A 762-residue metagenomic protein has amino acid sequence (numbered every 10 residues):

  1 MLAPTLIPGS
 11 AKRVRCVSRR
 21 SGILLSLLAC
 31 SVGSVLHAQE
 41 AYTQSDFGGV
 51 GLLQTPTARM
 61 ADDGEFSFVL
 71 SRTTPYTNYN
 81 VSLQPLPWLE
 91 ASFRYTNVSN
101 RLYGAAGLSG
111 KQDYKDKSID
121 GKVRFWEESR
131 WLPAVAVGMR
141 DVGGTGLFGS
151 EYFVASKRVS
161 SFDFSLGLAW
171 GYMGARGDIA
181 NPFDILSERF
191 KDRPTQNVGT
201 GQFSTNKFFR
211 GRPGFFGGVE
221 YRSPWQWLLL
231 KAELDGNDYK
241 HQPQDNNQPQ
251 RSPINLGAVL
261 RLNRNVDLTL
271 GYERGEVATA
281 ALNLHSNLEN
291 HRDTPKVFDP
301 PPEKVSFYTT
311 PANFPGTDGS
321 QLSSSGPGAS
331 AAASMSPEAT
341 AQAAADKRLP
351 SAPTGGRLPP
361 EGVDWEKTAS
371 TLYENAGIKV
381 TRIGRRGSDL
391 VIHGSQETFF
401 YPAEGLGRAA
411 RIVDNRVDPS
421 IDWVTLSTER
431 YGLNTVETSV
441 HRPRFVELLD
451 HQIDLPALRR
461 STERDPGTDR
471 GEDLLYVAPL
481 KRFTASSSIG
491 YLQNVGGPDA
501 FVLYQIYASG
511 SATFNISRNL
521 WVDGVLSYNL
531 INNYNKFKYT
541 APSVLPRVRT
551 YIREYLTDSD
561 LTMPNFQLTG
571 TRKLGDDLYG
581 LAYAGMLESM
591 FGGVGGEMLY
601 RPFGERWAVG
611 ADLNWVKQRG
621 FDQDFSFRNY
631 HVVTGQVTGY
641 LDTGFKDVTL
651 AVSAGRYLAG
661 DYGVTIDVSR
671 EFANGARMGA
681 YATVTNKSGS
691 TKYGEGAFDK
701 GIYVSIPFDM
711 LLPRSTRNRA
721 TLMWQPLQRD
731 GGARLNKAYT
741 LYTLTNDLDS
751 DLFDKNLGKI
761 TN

Functional and structural regions predicted by a protein language model:
L2-H37, V668: Gram-negative bacterial Sec-dependent N-terminal signal peptides
A38-L147, V159-S160, Y172, F203 (+12 more regions): Transmembrane beta-barrel domains of Gram-negative outer membranes and organellar outer membranes
E40, T195, G199-F203, K207 (+10 more regions): Flexible, glycine-rich linker and terminal segments associated with outer-membrane beta-barrel/transport systems
E40, T96-D120, R124, G138-V142 (+12 more regions): Outer-membrane beta-barrel translocator/channel fold
F66-F68, S388-Q396: Short, aliphatic-rich beta-strand segments
F66-S67, T77, P87-F93, N100 (+13 more regions): Repeated loop/turn-to-beta-strand initiation elements of outer-membrane beta-barrel proteins
F68, Y79-L83, F93, I119-V123 (+11 more regions): Residues on the lipid-exposed face of transmembrane beta-strands in outer-membrane beta-barrel proteins
T74-Y76, Y114-S118, F148, R212-G214 (+10 more regions): Membrane-spanning beta-strands of outer-membrane beta-barrel proteins
